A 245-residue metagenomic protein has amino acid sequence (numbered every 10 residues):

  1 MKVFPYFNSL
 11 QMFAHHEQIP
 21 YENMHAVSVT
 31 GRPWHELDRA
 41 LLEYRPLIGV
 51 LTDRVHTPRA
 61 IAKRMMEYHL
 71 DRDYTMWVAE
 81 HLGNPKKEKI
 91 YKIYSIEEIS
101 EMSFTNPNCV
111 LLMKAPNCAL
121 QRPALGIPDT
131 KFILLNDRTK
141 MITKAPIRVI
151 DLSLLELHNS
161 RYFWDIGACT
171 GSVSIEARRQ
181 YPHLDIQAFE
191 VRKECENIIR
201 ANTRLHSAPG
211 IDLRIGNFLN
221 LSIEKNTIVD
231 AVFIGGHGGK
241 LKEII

Functional and structural regions predicted by a protein language model:
M1-Y44, L219: Class I SAM-dependent methyltransferase SAM-binding "motif I" and its flanking Rossmann-like core
P46-G49, T227-G235: Short SAM/SAH-binding signature in class I
P46-R138: A contiguous loop/helix-start segment that scaffolds small-molecule binding in enzyme catalytic cores
K144-N159: Conserved alpha-helix/loop element of class I SAM-dependent methyltransferases that forms part of the SAM/SAH-binding
S160-C169: Conserved class I S-adenosyl-L-methionine
T170-P182: Conserved SAM-binding loop of SAM-dependent methyltransferases across substrates and taxa, primarily the Class I
H183-Q187: Short beta-strand element of Class I
F189-V229: S-adenosyl-L-methionine
